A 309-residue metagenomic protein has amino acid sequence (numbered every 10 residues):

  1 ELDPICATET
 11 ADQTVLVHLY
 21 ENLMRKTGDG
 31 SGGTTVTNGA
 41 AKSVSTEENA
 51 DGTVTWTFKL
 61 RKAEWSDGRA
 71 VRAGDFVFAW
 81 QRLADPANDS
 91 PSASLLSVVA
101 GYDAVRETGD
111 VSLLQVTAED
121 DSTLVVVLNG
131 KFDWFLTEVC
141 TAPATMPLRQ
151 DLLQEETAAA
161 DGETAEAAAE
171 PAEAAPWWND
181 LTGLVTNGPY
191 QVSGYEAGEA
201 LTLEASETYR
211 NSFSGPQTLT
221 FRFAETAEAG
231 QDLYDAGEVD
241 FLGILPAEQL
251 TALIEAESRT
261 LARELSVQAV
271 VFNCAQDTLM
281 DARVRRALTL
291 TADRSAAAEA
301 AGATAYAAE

Functional and structural regions predicted by a protein language model:
E1-N49, V185-T186: N-terminal lobe/hinge region of extracytoplasmic solute-binding protein
K42-L95, V125, T278: Aromatic- and charge-enriched surface segment that lines or borders ligand/interaction sites
D75, P91-E166: Surface-exposed binding/hinge segments that line and control ligand-binding clefts or catalytic entry sites
F132-S214, T218: Gly/Pro-rich hinge or "lid" segments in bacterial periplasmic/extracellular proteins
A175-W178, A205-A252: Ligand-site clamp/hinge motif
T251-A262: Ligand-binding "clamshell"
L261-C274: Periplasmic-binding protein-like
A275-E309: Periplasmic-binding protein-like
